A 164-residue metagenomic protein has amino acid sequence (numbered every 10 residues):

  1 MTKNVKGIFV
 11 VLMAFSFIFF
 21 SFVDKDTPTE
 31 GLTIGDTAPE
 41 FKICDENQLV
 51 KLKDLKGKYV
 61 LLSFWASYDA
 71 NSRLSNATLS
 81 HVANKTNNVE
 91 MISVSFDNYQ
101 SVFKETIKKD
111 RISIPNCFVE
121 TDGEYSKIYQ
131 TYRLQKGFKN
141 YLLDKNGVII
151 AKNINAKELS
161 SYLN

Functional and structural regions predicted by a protein language model:
M1-T29: Bacterial Sec-dependent N-terminal signal peptides
V23-L52, Y162: N-terminal "domain-start" segment that seeds a small globular fold
K56-K58, I112: Active-site acidic short loop of glycosyltransferases
G57, S63-S80: Conserved redox-active cysteine motifs that mediate thiol-disulfide chemistry, especially di-cysteine Cys-X(1-2)-Cys
L61-L62, M91, N140: Hydrophobic beta-strand anchors of alpha/beta hydrolase catalytic cores
R73-D110, E124-Y129: Structural microenvironment flanking redox-active thiols in thiol-disulfide oxidoreductases
K108-K145: Short, internal strand/loop/helix patches that form the active-site neighborhood or redox-interaction surface
K136-N164: Thiol-/selenol-based redox modules, centered on thioredoxin-like and closely related oxidoreductase domains
